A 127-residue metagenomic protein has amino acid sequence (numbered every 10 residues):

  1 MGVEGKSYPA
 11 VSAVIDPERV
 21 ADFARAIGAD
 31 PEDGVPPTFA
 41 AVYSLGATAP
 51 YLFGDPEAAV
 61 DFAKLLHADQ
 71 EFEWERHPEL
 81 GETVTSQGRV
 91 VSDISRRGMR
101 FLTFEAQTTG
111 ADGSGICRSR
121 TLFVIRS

Functional and structural regions predicted by a protein language model:
M1-D69: Hot-dog-fold acyl-thioester-processing enzymes
W74-S127: HotDog/MaoC-like acyl-thioester-processing domains
